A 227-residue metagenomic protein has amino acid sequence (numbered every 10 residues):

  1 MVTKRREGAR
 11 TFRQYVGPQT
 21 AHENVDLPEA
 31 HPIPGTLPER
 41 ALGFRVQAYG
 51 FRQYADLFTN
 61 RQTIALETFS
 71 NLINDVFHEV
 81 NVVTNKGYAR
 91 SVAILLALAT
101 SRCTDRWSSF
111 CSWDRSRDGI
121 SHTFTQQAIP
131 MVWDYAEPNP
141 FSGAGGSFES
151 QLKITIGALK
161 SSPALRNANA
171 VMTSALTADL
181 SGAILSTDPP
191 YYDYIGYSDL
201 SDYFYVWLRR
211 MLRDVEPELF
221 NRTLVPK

Functional and structural regions predicted by a protein language model:
M1-A183, P190, Y197-K227: Nucleic-acid modification enzymes, centered on SAM-dependent nucleic-acid methyltransferases
